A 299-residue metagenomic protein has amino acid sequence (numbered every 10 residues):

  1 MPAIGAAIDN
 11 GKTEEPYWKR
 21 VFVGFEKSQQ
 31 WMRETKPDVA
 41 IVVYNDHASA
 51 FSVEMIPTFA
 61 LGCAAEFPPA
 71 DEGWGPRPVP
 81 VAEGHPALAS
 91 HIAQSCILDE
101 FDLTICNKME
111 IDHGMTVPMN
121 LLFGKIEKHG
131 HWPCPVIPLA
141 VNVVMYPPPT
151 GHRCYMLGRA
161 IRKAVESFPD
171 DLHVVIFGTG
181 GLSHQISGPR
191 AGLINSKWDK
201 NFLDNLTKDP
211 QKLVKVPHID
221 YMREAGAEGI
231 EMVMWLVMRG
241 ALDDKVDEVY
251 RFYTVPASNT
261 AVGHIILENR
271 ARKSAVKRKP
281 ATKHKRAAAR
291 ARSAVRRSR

Functional and structural regions predicted by a protein language model:
M1-D38, V53-M156, S167, P189-R299: Flexible, D/E/H-enriched segments
D38-N45, L139, L172-G180: Beta-strand elements within well-structured catalytic alpha/beta cores of enzymes that handle phosphate/sulfate esters
Y44-A48, D112: Glycine-rich, aromatic-flanked loop segments that form ligand/cofactor-binding clefts across common enzyme folds
A48-S52, S183-S187: Short catalytic/ligand-binding loop motif for oxyanion handling, primarily in non-cytosolic enzymes, centered on
V143, G178-G180, I186: Generic secondary-structure microfeatures
G158-R162: Phosphate-rich cofactor/ligand-interacting catalytic cores and adjacent structured alpha/beta frameworks
V165-D171: Nuclease catalytic cores that cleave nucleic-acid phosphodiester bonds, predominantly acidic two-metal-ion
